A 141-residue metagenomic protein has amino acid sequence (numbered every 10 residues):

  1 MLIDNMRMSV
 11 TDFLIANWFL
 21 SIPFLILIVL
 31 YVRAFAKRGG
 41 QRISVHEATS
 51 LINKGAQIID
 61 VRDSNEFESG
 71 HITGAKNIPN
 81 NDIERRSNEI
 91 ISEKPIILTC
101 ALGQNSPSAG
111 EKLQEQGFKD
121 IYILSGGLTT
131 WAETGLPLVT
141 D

Functional and structural regions predicted by a protein language model:
L2-V45, L51-K54, S64-P95, Q104-D141: Rhodanese-like catalytic fold shared by cysteine-dependent sulfurtransferases and DSP/PTP-type phosphatases
I58-D60: Structural scaffold elements adjacent to functional motifs in cytosolic proteins
T99: Short, surface-exposed ligand- or partner-binding patches at beta-edge/loop junctions that are enriched in aromatics
